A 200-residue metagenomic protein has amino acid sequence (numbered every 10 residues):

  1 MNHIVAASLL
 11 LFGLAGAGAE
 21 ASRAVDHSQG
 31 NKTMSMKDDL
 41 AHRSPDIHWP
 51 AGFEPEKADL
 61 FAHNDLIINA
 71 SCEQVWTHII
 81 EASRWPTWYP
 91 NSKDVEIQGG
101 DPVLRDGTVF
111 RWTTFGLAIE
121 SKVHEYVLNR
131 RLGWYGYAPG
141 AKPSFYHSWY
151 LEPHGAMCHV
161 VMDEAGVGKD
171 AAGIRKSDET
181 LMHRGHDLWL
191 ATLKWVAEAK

Functional and structural regions predicted by a protein language model:
M1-I4: Positively charged n-region of N-terminal signal peptides that target proteins for export
A6-A15: Bacterial N-terminal signal peptides
S22-G99: Hydrophobic ligand-binding cavity/cleft-lining segments
G52, G107-F115, G133-P139: Short beta-strand segments that buttress and anchor functional surface loops
N64-L66, I119-E125, G136, F145-P153: Hydrophobic/aromatic beta-strand elements that line small-molecule binding cavities or substrate pockets in beta-rich
N69-E73, H124-N129, Y150-H159, K200: A short, structured loop/turn motif at beta-sheet edges
Q74-I79, W85, F110, V123 (+3 more regions): Hydrophobic pocket/interface hotspot
Y137-W195: Beta-strand/loop substructures that line and gate deep hydrophobic ligand-binding cavities in soluble
